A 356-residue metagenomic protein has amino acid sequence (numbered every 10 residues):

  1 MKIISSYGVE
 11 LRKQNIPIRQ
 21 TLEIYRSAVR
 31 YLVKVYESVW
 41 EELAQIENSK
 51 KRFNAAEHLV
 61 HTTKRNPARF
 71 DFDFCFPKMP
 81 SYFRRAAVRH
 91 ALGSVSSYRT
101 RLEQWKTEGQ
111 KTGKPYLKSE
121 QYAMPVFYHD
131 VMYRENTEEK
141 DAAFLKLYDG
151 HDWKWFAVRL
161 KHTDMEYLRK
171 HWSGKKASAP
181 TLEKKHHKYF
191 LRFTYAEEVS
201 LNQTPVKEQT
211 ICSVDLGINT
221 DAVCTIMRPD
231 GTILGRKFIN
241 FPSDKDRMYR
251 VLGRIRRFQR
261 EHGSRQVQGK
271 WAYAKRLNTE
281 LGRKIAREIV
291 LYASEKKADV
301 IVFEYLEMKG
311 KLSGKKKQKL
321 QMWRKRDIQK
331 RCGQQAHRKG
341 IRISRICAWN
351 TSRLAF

Functional and structural regions predicted by a protein language model:
M1-F356: Nucleic-acid substrate recognition interfaces
